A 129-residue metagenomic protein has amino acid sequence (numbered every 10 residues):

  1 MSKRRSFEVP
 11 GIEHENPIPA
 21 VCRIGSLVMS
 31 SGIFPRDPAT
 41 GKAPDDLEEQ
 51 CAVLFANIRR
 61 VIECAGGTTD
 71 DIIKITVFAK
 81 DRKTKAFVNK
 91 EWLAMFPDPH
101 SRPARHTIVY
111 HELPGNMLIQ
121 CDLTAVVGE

Functional and structural regions predicted by a protein language model:
M1-A56, R60-I73, A79-E129: N-terminal presequence-like segments and the immediate start of the first folded domain
